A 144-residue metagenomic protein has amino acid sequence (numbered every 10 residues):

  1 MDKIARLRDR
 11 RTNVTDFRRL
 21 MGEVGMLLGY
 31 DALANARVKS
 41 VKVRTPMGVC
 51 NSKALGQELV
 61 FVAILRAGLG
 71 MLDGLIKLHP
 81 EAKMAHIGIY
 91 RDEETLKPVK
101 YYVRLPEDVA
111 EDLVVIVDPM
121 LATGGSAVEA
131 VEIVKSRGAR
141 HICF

Functional and structural regions predicted by a protein language model:
M1-F144: PRPP-associated nucleotide enzymes
